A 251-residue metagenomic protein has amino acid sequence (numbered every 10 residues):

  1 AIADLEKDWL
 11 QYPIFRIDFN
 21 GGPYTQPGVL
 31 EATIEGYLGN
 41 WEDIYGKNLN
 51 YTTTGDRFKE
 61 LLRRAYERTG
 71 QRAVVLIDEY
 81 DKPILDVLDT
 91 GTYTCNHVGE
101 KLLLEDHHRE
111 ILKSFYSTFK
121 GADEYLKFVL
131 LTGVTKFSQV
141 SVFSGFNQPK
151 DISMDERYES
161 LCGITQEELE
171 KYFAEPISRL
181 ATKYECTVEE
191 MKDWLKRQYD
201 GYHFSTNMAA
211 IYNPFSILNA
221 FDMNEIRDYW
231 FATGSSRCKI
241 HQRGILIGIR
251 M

Functional and structural regions predicted by a protein language model:
A1-M251: Phosphate-binding site recognition
